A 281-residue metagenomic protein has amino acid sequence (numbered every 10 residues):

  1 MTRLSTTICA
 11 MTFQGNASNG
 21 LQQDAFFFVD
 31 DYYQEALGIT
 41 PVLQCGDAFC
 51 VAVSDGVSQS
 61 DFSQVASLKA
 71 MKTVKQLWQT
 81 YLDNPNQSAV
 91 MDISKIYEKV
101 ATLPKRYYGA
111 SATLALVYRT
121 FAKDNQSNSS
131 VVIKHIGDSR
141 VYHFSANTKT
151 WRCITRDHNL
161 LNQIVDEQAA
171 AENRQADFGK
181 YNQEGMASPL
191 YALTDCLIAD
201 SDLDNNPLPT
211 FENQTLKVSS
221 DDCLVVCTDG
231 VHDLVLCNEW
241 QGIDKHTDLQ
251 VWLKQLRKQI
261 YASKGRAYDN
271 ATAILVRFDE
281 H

Functional and structural regions predicted by a protein language model:
M1-H281: PP2C/PPM-type serine/threonine phosphatase catalytic domain
